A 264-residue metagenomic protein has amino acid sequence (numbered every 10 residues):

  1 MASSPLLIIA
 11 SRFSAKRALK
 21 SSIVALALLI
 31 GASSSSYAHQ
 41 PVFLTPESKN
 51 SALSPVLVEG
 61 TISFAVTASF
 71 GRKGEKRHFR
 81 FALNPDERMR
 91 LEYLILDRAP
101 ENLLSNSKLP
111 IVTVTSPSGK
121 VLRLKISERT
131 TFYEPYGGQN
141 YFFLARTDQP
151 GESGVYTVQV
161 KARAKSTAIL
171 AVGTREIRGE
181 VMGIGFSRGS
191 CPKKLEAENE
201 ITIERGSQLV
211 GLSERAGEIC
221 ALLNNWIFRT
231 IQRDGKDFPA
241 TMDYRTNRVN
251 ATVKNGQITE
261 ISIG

Functional and structural regions predicted by a protein language model:
S4-I23: Bacterial N-terminal signal peptides that target proteins for export
S22-A32: Bacterial N-terminal signal peptides
S34-A38: Sec/Tat signal peptide C-region and signal peptidase I cleavage site
H39-N50, F79, S107-S118, T147-A197: C-terminal edge strands of extracellular/lumenal beta-sandwich accessory domains
L57-L83, R88, Y93-N102: Non-catalytic, beta-strand-enriched accessory regions in extracellular/secretory proteins and membrane protein
E134-G151: Beta-sandwich interaction modules
C191-Q232: Extracytoplasmic/periplasm-facing segments of secreted or lipoprotein envelope proteins
T230-T246: N-terminal post-signal-peptidase region of extra-cytosolic proteins
